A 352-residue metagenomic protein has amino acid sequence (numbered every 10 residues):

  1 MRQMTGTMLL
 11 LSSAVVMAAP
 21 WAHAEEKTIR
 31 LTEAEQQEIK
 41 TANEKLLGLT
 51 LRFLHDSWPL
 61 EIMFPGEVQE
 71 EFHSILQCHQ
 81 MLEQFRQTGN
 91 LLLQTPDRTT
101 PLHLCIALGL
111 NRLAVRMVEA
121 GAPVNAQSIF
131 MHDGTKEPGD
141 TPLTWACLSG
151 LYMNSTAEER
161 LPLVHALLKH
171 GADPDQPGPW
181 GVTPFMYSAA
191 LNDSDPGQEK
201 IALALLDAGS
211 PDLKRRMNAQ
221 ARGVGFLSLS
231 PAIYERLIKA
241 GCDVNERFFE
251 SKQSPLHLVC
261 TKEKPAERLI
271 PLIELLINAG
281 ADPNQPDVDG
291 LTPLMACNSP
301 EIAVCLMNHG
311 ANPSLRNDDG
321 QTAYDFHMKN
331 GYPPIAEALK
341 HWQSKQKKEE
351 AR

Functional and structural regions predicted by a protein language model:
M8-V16: Bacterial N-terminal signal peptides
L82-F85, M117, L167, L205 (+4 more regions): Conserved hydrophobic site in ankyrin repeats
G89-L92, V124, P174, D212-M217 (+3 more regions): Ankyrin-repeat inter-repeat connecting loop/turn
Q94, Q127-I129, T135, P177 (+4 more regions): Ankyrin-repeat boundary/linker signal
R98, M131, G139, G181 (+4 more regions): Start-of-repeat signature of ankyrin repeats
L104-L110, E137, W145-R160, Y187-G197 (+4 more regions): Ankyrin repeat A-helix N-terminal signature
M307, N312-K347: Leucine-rich solenoid repeat scaffolds
